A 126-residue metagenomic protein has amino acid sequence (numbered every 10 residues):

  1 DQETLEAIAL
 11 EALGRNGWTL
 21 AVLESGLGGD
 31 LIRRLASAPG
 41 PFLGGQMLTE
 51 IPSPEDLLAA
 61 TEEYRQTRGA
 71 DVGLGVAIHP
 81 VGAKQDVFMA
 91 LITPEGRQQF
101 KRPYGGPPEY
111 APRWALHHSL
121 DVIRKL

Functional and structural regions predicted by a protein language model:
D1-L126: Short alpha-helical segments enriched in small residues
